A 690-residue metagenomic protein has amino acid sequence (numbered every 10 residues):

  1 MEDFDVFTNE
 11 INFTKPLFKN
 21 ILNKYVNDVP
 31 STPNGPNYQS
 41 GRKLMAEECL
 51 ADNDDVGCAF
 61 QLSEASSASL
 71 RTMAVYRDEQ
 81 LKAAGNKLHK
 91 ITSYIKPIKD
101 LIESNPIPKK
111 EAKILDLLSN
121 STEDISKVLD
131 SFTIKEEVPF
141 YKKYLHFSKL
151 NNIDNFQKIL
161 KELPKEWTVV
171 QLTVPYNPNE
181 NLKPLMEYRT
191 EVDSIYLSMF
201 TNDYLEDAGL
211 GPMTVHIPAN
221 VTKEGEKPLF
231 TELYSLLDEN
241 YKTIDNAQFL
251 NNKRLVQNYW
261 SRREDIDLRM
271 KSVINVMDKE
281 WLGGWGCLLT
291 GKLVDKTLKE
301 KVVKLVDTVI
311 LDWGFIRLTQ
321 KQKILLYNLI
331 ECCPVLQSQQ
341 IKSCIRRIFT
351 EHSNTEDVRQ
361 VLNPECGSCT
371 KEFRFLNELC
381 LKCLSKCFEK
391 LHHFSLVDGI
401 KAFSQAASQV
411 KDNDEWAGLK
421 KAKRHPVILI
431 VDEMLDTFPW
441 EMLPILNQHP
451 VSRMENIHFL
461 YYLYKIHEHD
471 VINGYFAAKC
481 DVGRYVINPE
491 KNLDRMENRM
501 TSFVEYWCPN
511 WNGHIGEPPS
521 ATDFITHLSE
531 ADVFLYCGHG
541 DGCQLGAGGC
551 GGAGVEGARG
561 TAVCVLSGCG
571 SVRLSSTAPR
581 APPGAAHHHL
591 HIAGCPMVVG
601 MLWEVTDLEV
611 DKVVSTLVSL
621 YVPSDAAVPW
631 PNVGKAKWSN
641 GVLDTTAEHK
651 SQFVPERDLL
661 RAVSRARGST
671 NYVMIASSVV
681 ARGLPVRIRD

Functional and structural regions predicted by a protein language model:
M1-E2, N9, A46-E47: Conserved small-residue packing positions in alpha-helical repeats and bundles
E10-Y25: Helix-turn-helix repeat elements of alpha-solenoid scaffolds
Y25-G35, A65-L70: Solenoid-like repeat scaffolds
P36-G41: The tetratricopeptide repeat
R42, E47, D55-I472, A478-Y485 (+1 more regions): Domain-scale, conserved, charged regions that form catalytic cores and adjacent regulatory/interaction surfaces
K82, Q544, G548-R559, T606-L608 (+1 more regions): Caspase-like cysteine protease fold
A402, Y485-V555, N640-K650: Functional beta-strand-loop-alpha-helix junction segments that form "active/interaction loops" within catalytic
E433, I457-D481, P489-E490, E530-G634: Catalytic cores of nucleophile-dependent amide-cleaving enzymes
